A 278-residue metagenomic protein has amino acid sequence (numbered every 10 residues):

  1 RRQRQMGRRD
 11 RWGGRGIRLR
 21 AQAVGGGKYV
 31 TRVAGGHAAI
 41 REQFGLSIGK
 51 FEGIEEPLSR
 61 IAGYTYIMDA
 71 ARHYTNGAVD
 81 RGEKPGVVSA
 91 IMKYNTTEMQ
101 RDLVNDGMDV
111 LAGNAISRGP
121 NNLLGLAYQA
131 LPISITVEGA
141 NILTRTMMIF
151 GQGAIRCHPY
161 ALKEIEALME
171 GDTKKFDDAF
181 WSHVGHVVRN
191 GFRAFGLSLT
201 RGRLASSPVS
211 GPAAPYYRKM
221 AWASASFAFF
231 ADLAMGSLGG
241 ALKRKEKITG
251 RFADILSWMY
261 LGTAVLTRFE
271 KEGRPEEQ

Functional and structural regions predicted by a protein language model:
R1, Q5-Q278: Flavin-dependent oxidoreductase catalytic core characteristic of acyl-CoA dehydrogenase/oxidase-like enzymes
